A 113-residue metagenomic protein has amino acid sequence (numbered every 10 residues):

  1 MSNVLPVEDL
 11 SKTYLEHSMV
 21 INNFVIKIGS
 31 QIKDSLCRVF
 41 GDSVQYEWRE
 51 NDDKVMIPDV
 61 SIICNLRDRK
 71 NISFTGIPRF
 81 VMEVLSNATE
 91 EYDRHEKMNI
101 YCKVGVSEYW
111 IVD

Functional and structural regions predicted by a protein language model:
M1-D113: Gly/Pro/Ser/Thr-rich low-complexity, intrinsically disordered segments predominantly at protein N-termini
